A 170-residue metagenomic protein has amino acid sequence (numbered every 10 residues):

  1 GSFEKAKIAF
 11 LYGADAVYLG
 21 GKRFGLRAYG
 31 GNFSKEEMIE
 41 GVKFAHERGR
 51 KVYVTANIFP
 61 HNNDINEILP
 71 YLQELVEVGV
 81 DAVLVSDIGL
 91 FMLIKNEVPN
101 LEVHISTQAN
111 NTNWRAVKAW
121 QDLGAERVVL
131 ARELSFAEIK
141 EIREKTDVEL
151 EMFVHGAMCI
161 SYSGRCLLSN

Functional and structural regions predicted by a protein language model:
G1-N111, L130, E138-N170: Active-site pocket-lining/capping segments in soluble small-molecule metabolic enzymes
N113-R115: Conserved nucleotide-cofactor-binding alpha/beta core module
G124-A125: As written
